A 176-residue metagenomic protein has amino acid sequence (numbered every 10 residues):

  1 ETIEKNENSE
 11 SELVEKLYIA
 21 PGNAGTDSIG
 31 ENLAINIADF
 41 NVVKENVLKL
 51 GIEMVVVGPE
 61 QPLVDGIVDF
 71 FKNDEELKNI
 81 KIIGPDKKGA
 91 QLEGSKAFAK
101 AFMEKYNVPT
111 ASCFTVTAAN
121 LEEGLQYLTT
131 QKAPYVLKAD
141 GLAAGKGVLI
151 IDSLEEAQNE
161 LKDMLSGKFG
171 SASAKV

Functional and structural regions predicted by a protein language model:
E1-P85: ATP-binding N-terminal substructure of ATP-dependent carboxylate-amine bond-forming enzymes
N32-V43, F114-N120, L149-I151: Short acidic-hydrophobic, aromatic-tinged amphipathic segments that line or gate anion-handling sites
F40, V64, V68, K96-K100 (+2 more regions): A general structural signal for well-ordered alpha-helical segments in protein cores
F71-K81, F102, D152-N159: A glycine- and small-aliphatic-rich helix-loop capping segment at beta-alpha/alpha-beta transitions that lines
L77-G147: A conserved helix-loop-beta module that forms one wall/lid of the active-site cleft in ATP-utilizing catalytic domains
P109-A111, T130-V136, D152-V176: Conserved ATP-binding module of the ATP-grasp superfamily
